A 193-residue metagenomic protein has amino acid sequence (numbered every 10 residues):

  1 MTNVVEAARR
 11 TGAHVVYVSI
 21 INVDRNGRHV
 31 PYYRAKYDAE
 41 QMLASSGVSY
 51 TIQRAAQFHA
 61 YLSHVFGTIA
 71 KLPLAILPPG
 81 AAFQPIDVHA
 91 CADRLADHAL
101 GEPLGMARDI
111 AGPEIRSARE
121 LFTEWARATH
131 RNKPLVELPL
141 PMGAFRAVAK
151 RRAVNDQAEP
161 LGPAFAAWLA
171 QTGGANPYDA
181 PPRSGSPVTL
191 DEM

Functional and structural regions predicted by a protein language model:
M1-T11, I20-G27: NAD(P)H-binding glycine-rich loop region in Rossmannoid oxidoreductase-like domains and their noncatalytic homologs
V4-E6, Q41, A158: Short, flexible, glycine/charge-rich loop motifs used to bind or transfer phosphoryl groups or to couple energy/partner
V5, V88-A96, G162-A170: Short, amphipathic alpha-helical "lid/cap" segments that border enzyme active or binding sites
R10-H14, V48: A short helix->loop->beta-strand "cap" motif at the edges of active sites that frequently abuts
H14-Y17, I52: Structural signature of the Rossmann-like NAD(P)-dependent dehydrogenase/reductase core
N22-P134, L138-P139: Oxidoreductase cofactor-interface core, primarily capturing Rossmann-like NAD(P)-dependent enzymes
A126-M193: A hydrophobic C-terminal alpha-helical subdomain
